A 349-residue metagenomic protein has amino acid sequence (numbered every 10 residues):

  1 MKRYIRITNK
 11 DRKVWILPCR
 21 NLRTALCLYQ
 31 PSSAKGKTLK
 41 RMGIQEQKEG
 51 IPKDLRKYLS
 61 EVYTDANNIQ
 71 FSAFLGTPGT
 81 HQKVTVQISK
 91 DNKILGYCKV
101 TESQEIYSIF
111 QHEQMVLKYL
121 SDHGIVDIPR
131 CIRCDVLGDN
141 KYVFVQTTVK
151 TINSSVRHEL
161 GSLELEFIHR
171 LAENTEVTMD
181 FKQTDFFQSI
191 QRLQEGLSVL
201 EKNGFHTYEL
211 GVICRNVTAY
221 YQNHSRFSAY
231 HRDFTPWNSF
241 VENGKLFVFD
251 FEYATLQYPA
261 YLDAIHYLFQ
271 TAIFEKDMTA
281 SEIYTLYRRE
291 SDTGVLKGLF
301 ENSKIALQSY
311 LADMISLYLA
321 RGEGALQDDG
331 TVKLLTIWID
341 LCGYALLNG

Functional and structural regions predicted by a protein language model:
M1-F74: Juxta-kinase regulatory segment immediately upstream of eukaryotic protein kinase catalytic domains
Y4-I5, E113-I128, V149-L193, T207-H224 (+2 more regions): Conserved kinase catalytic-core helix
Q82-Q111: ATP-binding glycine-rich loop module of kinase domains
V84-Q87, T218-L262: Active-site acidic catalytic loop and adjacent metal/ATP-binding pocket of ATP-dependent phosphoryl transfer enzymes
R130-N140: Short beta-strand micro-motifs within the conserved protein kinase catalytic domain, predominantly in the N-lobe
N140-T151: Conserved short submotifs of the Hanks-type protein kinase catalytic core that shape the nucleotide-binding pocket
L262-G298, L311-L326: Active-site activation/catalytic loop segments of kinase-like enzymes and analogous catalytic loops in related
L317-G349: ATP/Mg2+ or Mg2+-diphosphate-binding catalytic cores that bind nucleotide phosphates or diphosphates via glycine-rich
